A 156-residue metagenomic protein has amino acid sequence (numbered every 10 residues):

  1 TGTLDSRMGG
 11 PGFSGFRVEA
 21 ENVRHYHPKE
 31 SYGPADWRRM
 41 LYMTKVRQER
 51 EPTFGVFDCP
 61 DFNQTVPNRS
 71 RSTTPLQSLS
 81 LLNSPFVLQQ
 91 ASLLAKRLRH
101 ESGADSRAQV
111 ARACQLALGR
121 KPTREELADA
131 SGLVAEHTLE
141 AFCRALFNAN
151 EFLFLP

Functional and structural regions predicted by a protein language model:
T1-A117, K121, N148-P156: An acidic, gly/pro-interrupted, aromatic-rich
A117, L127-E136: Amphipathic alpha-helical segments that form the core helices of the histone-fold
F142: Globin-like tetrapyrrole-binding proteins
A145: Short acidic/histidine-centered micro-motifs embedded in hydrophobic/aromatic stretches that mark compact functional
